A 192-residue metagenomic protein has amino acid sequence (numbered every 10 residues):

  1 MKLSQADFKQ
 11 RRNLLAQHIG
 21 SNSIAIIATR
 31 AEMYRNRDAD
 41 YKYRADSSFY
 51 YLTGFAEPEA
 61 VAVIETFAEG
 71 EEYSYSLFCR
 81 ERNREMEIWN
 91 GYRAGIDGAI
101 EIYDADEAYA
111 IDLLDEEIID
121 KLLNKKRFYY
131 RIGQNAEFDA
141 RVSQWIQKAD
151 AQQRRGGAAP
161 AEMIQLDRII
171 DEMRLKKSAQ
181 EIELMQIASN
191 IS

Functional and structural regions predicted by a protein language model:
M1-I191: A composition/biophysics-driven feature that prefers long, compositionally simple stretches
